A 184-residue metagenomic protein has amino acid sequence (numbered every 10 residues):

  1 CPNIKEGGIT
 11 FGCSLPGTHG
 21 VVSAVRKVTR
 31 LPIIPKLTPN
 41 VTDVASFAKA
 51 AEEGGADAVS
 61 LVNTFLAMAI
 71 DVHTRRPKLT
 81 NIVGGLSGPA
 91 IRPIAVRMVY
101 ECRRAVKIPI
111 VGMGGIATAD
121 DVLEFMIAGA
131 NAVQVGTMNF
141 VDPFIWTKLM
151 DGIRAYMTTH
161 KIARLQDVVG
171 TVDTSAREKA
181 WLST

Functional and structural regions predicted by a protein language model:
C1-V111, A117-V135, E178-S183: Alpha/beta enzyme core
A24, A50, E101, M138 (+3 more regions): Alpha-helical scaffold segments in soluble metabolic enzymes
I70-G84, M126, M138-A163: C-terminal helical cap(s) of enzyme catalytic domains, especially alpha/beta-barrels
R92, D151-T184: Extended, intrinsically disordered, low-complexity segments
A95, D121-V122, P143, T159 (+1 more regions): Residue-level recognition of conserved structural "scaffold" positions that shape functional pockets and channels
